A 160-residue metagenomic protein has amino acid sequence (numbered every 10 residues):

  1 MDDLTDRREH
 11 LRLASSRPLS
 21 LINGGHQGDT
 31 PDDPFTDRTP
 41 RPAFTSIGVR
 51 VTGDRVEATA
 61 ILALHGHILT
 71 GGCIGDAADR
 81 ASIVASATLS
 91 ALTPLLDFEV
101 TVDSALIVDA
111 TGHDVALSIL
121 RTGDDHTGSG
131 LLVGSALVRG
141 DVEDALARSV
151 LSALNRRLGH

Functional and structural regions predicted by a protein language model:
M1-G28, A63-L69: Intrinsically disordered, low-complexity regions
P18-G53, E57: Non-catalytic linker/capping segments at the edges of enzyme domains
R55, D79, I83, D141 (+2 more regions): Conserved active-site and cofactor/substrate-binding residues in soluble primary-metabolism enzymes
V56-A63, V108-A136: Positively charged, aromatic-enriched nucleic acid-contacting surfaces
G71-A78, L132-A136: Beta-strand/loop nucleic-acid-binding surfaces
V84-L96, V150: Active-site helix/loop of acyl-thioester processing domains in fatty-acid/polyketide metabolism, spanning hotdog-fold
D97-A105: Hydrophobic beta-strand-centered segment that forms part of the acyl-chain substrate-binding groove
T127-H160: Mixed-charge, glycine-accented linear interaction segment located at domain edges/termini
